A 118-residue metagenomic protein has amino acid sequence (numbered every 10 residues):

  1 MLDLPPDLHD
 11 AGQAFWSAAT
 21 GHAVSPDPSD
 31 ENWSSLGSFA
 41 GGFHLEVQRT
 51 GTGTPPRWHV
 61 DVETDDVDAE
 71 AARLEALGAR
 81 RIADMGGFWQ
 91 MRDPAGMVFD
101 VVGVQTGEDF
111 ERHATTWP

Functional and structural regions predicted by a protein language model:
M1-F43, A69-E70, A76, I82 (+1 more regions): Core segments of cupin and vicinal oxygen chelate
M1-Q13, R57-V62, Q105-P118: N-terminal beta-strand motif that seeds the catalytic metal site of vicinal oxygen chelate
D3, E46, H59, Q90 (+1 more regions): Conserved beta-strand segments that form the floor/walls of ligand-binding pockets within enzyme and binding domains
G37, G51-P55: Domain-length accessory/inserted modules outside core catalytic folds
G37-S38, R92-M97, T116: Short secondary-structure transition/capping segments
G41-E46, G96-D100, G107-D109: Short, charged/polar, Gly/Pro-enriched secondary-structure boundary elements
T54-A83: Mid-chain, well-packed structural core segment of small domains
L74-A76, R80-V98, V102: Short, compact, well-ordered microdomains
